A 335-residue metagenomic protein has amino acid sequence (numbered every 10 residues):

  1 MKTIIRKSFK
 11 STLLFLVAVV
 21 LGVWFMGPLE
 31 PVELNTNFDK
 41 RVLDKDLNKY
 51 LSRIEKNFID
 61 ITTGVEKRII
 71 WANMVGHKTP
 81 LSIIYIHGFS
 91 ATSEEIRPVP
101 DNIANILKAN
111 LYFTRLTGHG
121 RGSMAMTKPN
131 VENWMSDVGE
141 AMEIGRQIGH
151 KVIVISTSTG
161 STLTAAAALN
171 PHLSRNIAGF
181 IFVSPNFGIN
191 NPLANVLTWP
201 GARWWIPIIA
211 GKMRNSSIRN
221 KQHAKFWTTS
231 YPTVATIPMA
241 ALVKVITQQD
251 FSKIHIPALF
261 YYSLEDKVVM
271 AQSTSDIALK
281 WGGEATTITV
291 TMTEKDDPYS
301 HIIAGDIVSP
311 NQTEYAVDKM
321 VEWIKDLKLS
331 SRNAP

Functional and structural regions predicted by a protein language model:
T62-L116: Short, surface-exposed "cap/lid" segments of acyl-processing enzymes
P98-V99, I256, V269-K280: Short alpha-helix in the alpha/beta-hydrolase fold that links the catalytic acid
R121-I148: Catalytic nucleophile-loop/oxyanion-hole region of alpha/beta-hydrolase and closely related hydrolase-like folds
I155-T164: Gly/Ala-rich beta-loop-alpha elbow adjacent to hydrolase catalytic centers
I181-P192: Active-site nucleophile loop of the alpha/beta-hydrolase fold
I254, F260-Y262, D266: Short beta-strand/loop motif that positions the catalytic acidic residue of the alpha/beta-hydrolase fold
L279-G305: Catalytic histidine neighborhood in serine/cysteine hydrolases with alpha/beta-hydrolase-type architecture
D296-P335: Catalytic active-site module of serine/aspartate enzymes centered on a nucleophile-bearing elbow/loop
